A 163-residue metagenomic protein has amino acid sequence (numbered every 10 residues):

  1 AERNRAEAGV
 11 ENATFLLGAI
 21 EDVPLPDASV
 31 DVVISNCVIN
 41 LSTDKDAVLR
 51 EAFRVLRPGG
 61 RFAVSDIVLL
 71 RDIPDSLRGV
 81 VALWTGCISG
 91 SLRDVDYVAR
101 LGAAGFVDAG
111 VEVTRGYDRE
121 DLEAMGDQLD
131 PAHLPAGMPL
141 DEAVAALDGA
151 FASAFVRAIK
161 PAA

Functional and structural regions predicted by a protein language model:
A1-E2: Conserved SAM-binding loop
A8-D22: Conserved SAM-binding strand-loop segment of SAM-dependent methyltransferases
E21-V32: A short acidic, Gly/Pro-enriched loop at the edge of an enzyme's catalytic core that lines a small-molecule cofactor
D31-D44: A short SAM/SAH-binding and catalytic strip from SAM-dependent methyltransferases
C37, E51-F53, L101: Class I S-adenosylmethionine-dependent transferase superfamily signal
D46-R61: A short glycine-rich, Lys/Arg-flanked "PGG" loop and its adjoining helix->strand segment in the class I
V68-I88, A99: Short, glycine-/aromatic-enriched active-site segment of Class I SAM-dependent methyltransferases
R100-A163: C-terminal lobe and adjacent flexible extensions of AdoMet/dcAdoMet transferase-like proteins
